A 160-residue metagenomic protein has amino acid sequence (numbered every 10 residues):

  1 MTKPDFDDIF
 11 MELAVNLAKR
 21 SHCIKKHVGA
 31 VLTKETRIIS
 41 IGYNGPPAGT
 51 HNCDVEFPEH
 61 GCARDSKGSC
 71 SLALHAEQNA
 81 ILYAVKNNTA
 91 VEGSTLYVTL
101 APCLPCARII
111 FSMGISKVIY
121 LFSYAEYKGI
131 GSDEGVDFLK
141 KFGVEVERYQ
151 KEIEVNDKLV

Functional and structural regions predicted by a protein language model:
M1-V160: Zinc-dependent deaminase catalytic domain
